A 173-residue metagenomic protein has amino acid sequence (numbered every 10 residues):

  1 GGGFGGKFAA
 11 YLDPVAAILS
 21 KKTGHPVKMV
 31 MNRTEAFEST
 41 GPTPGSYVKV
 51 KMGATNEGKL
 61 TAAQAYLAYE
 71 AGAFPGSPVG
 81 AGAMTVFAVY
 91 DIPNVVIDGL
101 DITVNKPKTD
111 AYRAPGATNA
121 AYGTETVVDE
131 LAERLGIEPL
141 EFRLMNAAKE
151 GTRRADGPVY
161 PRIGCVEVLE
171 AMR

Functional and structural regions predicted by a protein language model:
G1-R173: Structural alpha/beta core scaffold segments of enzyme domains
